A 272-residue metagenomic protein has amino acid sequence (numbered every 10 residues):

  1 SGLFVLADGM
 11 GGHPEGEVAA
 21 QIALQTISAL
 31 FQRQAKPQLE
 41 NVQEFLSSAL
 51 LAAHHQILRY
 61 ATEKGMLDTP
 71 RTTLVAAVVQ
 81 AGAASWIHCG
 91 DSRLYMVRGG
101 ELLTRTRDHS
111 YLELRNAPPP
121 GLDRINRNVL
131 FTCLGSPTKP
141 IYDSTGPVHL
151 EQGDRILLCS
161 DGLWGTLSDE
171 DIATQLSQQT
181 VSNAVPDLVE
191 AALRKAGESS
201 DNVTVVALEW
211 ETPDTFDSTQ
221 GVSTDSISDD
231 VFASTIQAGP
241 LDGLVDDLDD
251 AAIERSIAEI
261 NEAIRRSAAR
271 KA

Functional and structural regions predicted by a protein language model:
S1-A272: PP2C/PPM-type serine/threonine phosphatase catalytic domain
